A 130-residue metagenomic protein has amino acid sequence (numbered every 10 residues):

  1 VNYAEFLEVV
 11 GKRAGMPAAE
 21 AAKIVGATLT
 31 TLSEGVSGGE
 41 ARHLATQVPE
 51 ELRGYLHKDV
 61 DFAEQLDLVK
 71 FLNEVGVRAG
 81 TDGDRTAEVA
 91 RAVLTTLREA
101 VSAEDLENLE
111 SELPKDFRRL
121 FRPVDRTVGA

Functional and structural regions predicted by a protein language model:
V1-E8, K12, D125-A130: Intrinsic N-terminal pre-sequences and regulatory tails
V1-N2, A19-I24, T86-V89, E99-A100: Short acidic alpha-helix initiation/capping motifs at coil-to-helix transition points, especially at protein N-termini
A4, V48, V77, E88-V89 (+2 more regions): A structural "flexibility-hinge" signal
A14-A63: Acidic (E/D-rich), amphipathic helical modules within compact regulatory domains
V36, K70-N73, R119: Non-catalytic, interaction-prone regions of core transcription and DNA-replication machinery
Q47-E51, A92-V93, E112-D116: Short acidic/histidine-centered micro-motifs embedded in hydrophobic/aromatic stretches that mark compact functional
E51-E104: Short, solvent-exposed interaction modules
T96-A130: Preference for long, well-ordered alpha-helical segments
